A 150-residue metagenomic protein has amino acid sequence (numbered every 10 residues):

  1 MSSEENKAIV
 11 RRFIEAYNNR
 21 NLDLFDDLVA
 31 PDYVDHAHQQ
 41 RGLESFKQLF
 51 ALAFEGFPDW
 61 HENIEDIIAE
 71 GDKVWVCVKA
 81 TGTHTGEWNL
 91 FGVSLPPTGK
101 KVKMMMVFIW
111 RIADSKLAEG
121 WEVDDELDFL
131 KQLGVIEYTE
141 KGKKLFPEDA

Functional and structural regions predicted by a protein language model:
M1-A150: C-terminal and inter-domain tail/linker signature
